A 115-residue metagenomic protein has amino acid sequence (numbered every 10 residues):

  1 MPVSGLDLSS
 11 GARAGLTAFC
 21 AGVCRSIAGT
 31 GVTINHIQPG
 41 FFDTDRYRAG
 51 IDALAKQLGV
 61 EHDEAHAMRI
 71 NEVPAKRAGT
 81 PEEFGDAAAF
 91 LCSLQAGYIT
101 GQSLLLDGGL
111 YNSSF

Functional and structural regions predicted by a protein language model:
M1, A89, T100-F115: Short C-terminal tail/terminal secondary-structure segment of NAD(P)H-dependent dehydrogenase/reductase domains
M1-G15, C20-G29, F41-F42: Catalytic loop of short-chain dehydrogenase/reductase
V3-S4, Y47-A49, F115: Conserved catalytic-core motifs of eukaryotic protein kinase domains, centered on the activation segment
C20-A21, G85-A88, C92: Short-chain dehydrogenase/reductase
A28, T33, I99-G101: Short, small/polar-rich loop/turn modules that mediate ligand/substrate recognition or access, typified
T33-D43, C92, L105-D107: Conserved SDR Rossmann-fold cofactor-binding beta-strand/turn motif
P39-A49, A53: Short, flexible catalytic-loop segment of classical short-chain dehydrogenase/reductase
L58-H62, V73-F84, Q95: A conserved structural motif in NAD(P)-dependent oxidoreductases
